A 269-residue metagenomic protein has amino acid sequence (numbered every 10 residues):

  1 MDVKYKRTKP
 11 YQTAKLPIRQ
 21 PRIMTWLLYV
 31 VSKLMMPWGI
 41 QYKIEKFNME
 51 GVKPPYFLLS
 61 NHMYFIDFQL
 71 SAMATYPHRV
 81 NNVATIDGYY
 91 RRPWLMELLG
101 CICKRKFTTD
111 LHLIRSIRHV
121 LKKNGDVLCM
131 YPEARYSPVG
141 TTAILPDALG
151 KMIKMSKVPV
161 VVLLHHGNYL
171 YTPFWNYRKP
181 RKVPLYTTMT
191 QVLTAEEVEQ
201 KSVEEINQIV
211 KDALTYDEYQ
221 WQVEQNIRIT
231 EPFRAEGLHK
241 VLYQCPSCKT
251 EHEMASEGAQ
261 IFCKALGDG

Functional and structural regions predicted by a protein language model:
M1-Y5: Soluble, non-transmembrane catalytic domains of enzymes that act on hydrophobic metabolites at membranes
T8-V30: Helix-enriched interaction subdomains in cytosolic or periplasmic regions, typified by TIR/SEFIR signaling/NADase cores
P21, T25, M36-I209, E224-Q225 (+3 more regions): Soluble catalytic domains of membrane acyltransferases
K33, H119, D212-Y216: A generic structural signal for well-ordered alpha-helical segments enriched in polar/charged residues
K157, T215, E253: Hydrophobic/aromatic-lined pockets within catalytic cores
I206-Q220: Short, structured interface segments
E218-R228: Charged, glycine-interspersed solvent-exposed loop segments at helix/strand-loop junctions that cap or gate access
T230-G269: Cys/His-rich short segments
